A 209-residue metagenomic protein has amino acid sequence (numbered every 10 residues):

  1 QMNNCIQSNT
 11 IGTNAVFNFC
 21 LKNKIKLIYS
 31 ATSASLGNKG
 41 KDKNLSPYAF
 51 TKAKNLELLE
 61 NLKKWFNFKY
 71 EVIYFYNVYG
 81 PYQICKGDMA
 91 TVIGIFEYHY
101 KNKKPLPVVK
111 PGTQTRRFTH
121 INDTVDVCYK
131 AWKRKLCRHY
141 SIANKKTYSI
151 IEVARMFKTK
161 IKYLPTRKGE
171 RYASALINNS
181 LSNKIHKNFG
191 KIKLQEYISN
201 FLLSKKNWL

Functional and structural regions predicted by a protein language model:
Q7, I11-Y48, E71: Conserved Rossmann-fold NAD(P)-dependent oxidoreductase catalytic core, especially the SDR/UDP-sugar
T13-N14, A53-E60, I93-E97, D126: Conserved active-site helix of classical SDR/Rossmann-fold NAD(P)-dependent CH-OH oxidoreductases
L27, A31-T32, E57-Y82, P107 (+1 more regions): Conserved beta-loop-beta element that borders a ligand/cofactor-binding pocket
L45-Y48, Y76-A90, K110-I121: Glycine-rich "substrate-gating" loop/helix at the edge of Rossmann-like oxidoreductase active sites
V78, G94-P107, T115-Y140: Alpha-helical substrate-binding/gating segment
P111-T113, H139-Y140, Y148-A154, T159-N178: C-terminal "lid/loop" region of Rossmann-like NAD(P)-dependent oxidoreductases
T124, C128, I142, V153 (+2 more regions): Non-catalytic, hydrophobic alpha-helical segments
K191-L209: Amphipathic terminal alpha-helices
